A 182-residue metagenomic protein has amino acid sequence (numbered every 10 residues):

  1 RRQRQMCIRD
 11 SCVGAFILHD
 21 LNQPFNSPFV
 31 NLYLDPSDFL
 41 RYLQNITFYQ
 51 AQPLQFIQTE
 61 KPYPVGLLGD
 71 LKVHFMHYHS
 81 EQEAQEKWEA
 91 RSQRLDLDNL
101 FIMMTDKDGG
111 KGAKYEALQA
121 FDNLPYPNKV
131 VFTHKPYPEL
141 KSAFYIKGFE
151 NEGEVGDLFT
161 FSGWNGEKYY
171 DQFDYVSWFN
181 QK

Functional and structural regions predicted by a protein language model:
Q3-I8: Short, small-residue-biased leader/transition segments that mark boundaries at the very start of proteins
R9-M104, G110-A113, Y145-F149: Positively charged, amphipathic N-terminal segments that serve as targeting/anchoring signals
P28-D35, N123-N128, E152-E154: Short, surface-exposed linear patches
L34-L40, K129-T133, L158-F159: Short, surface-exposed, polar/charged, turn-prone segments marking secondary-structure boundaries
Q93-A143: Extended, basic/helix-rich recognition subdomains
T133-K182: Polybasic, proline/glycine-rich intrinsically disordered low-complexity segments
